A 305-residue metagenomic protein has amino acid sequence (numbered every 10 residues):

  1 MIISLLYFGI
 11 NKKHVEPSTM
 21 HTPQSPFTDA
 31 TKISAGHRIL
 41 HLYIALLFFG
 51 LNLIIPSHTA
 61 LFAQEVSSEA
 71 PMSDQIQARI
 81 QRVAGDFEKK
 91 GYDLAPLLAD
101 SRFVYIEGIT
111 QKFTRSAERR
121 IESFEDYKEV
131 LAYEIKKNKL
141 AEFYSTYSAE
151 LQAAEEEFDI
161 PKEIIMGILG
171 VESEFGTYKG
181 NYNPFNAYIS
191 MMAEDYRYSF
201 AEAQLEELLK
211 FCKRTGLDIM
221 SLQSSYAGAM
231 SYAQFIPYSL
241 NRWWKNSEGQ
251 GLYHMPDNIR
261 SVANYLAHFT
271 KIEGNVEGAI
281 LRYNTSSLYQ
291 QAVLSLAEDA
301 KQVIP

Functional and structural regions predicted by a protein language model:
M1-S199, K210-L217, Y238-P305: Cell-wall glycan-active module
Y198-G228, Y232: Phosphate/pyrophosphate-binding betaalpha-module
G228, A233-P237, V262: All-alpha helical catalytic cores of prenyl diphosphate-utilizing isoprenoid enzymes
